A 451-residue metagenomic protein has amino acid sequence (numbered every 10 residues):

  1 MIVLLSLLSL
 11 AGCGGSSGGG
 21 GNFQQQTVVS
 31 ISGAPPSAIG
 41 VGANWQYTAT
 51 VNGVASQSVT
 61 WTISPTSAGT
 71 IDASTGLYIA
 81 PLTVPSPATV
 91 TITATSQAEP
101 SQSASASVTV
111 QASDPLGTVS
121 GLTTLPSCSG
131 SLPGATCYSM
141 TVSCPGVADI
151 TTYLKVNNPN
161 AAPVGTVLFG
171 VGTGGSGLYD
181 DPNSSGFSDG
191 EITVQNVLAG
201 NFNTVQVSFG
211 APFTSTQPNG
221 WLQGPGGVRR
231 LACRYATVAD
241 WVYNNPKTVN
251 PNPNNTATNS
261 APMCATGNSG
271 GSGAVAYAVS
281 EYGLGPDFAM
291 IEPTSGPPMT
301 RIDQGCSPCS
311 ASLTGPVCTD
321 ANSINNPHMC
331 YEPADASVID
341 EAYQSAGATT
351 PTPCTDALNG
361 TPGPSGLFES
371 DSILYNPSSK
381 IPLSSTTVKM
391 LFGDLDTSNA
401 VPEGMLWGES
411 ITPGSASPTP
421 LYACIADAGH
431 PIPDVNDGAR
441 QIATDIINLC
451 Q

Functional and structural regions predicted by a protein language model:
L7-S30, S105-G121: Bacterial Sec-dependent N-terminal signal peptides
T62-I79, V84-P85: Low-complexity "stalk/linker" and mucin-like segments enriched in Ser/Thr/Pro/Ala/Gly
D114-A162: N-terminal cap/lid segment of alpha/beta-hydrolase-fold proteins
P159-A199: Short, surface-exposed "cap/lid" segments of acyl-processing enzymes
T204-C233: Cap/lid segment of the alpha/beta-hydrolase catalytic domain
G224-P253: Alpha/beta-hydrolase active-site loop
P253, T258-P316: Primarily recognizes the serine-hydrolase "nucleophile elbow" in alpha/beta-hydrolase and SGNH/GDSL folds
A336-I425: Serine-hydrolase catalytic core
